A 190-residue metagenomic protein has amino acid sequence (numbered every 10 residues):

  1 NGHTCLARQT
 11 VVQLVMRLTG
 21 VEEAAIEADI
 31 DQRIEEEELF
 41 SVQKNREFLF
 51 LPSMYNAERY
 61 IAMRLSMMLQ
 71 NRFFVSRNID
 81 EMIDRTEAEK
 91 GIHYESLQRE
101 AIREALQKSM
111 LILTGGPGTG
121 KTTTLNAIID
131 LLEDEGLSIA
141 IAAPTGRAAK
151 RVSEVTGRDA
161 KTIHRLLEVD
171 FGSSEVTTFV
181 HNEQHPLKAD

Functional and structural regions predicted by a protein language model:
N1-D190: Conserved ATP-binding/catalytic motifs of P-loop helicase motor domains
